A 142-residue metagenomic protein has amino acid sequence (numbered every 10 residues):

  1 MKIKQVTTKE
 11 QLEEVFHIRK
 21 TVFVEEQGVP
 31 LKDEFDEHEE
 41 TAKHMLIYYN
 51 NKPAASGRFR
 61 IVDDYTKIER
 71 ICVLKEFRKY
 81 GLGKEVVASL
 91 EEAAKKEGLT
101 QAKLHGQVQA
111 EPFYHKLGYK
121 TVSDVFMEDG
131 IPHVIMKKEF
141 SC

Functional and structural regions predicted by a protein language model:
M1-E34, E39, H44, Y48-K52 (+1 more regions): Short amphipathic alpha-helix that is part of the acyltransferase structural core
R19, Y114, Y119: Conserved active-site tyrosine of GNAT-family acetyltransferases
L46, K52-R60, K67-C72: Conserved beta-strand in the GNAT
I61-E69, R78, E128-H133: A conserved beta-turn-beta hairpin within the catalytic core of GNAT-like acetyltransferases that forms part
L74, H105-Q107: Residue-level recognition of the GNAT/N-acetyltransferase active site
K79-E92: Conserved acetyl-CoA-binding loop-helix of GNAT-fold acetyltransferases
K103-H105, K120-I135: Conserved catalytic-core motifs of GNAT/GCN5-like acyltransferases
